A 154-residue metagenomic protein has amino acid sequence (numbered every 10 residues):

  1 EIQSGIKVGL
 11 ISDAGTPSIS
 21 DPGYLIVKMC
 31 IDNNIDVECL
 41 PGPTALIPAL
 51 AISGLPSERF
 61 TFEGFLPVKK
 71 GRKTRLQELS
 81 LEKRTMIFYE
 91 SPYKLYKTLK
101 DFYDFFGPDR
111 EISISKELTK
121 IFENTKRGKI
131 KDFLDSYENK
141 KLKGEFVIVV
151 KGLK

Functional and structural regions predicted by a protein language model:
E1-D36: Class I S-adenosyl-L-methionine
I2, I26-M29, S53-E58, F105-F106 (+1 more regions): Short, hinge-like loop/turn segments at secondary-structure boundaries
Q3-K7, T85, Y89-K154: A contiguous loop/helix-start segment that scaffolds small-molecule binding in enzyme catalytic cores
I11, D36-L40, I87, S113: Structural detector of well-ordered beta-strand residues that form the stable sheet scaffold of enzyme domains
G15, P22, V68, R72-R75 (+2 more regions): Helical mechanochemical/support elements of P-loop NTPase systems and associated helical scaffolds
P17, T44-I47, K120-I121: Short gly/pro/ser/thr-enriched loop/turn and capping motifs at secondary-structure boundaries
D21, A49-A51, K73-T74, T98-K100 (+1 more regions): Short, well-ordered secondary-structure micro-motifs
L25-E82: Class I SAM-dependent methyltransferase SAM-binding "motif I" and its flanking Rossmann-like core
